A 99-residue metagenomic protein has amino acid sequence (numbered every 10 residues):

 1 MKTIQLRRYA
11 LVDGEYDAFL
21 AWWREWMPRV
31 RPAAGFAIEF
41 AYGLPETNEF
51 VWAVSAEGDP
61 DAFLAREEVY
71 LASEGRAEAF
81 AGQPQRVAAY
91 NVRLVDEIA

Functional and structural regions predicted by a protein language model:
T3, R93-L94: Short hydrophobic "helix-edge" motifs at membrane interfaces and signal-peptide entry regions
T3-R8, F19, R31, F50-S55: Short, structured motif recognition centered on aromatic/hydrophobic residues
Y9-L11, G35, E97: Alpha-helical and His/Cys-centered functional microenvironments
A10-W22: Short, surface-exposed ligand-recognition loops at beta-strand->loop->(often short) alpha-helix junctions that present
W22-F40, S55-V92, A99: An amphipathic, aromatic/His-enriched active-site/gating alpha helix that lines ligand/cofactor pockets
P45-E49: Short acidic/glycine-enriched loop/turn segments that link adjacent beta-strands
